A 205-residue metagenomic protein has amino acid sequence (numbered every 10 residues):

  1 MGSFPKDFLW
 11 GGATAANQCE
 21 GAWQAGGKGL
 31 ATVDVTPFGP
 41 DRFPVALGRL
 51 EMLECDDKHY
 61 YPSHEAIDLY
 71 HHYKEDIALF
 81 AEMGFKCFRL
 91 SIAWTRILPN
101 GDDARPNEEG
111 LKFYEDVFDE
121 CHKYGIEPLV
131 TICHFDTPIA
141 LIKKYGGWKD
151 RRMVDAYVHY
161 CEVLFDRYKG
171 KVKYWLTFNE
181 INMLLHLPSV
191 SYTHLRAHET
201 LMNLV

Functional and structural regions predicted by a protein language model:
M1-V130, A140-T177, L184, R196: Non-catalytic accessory regions flanking glycosidase/transglycosidase catalytic cores in CAZymes
C133: Histidine-centered beta-alpha loop that forms part of the nucleotide-sugar donor binding/catalytic region in diverse
D136-I139, M183-Y192: Catalytic cores of eukaryotic secretory-pathway lumenal/extracellular enzymes that build and remodel glycoconjugates
T193-T200: Conserved small/polar residues in nucleotide/adenosyl-binding loops
